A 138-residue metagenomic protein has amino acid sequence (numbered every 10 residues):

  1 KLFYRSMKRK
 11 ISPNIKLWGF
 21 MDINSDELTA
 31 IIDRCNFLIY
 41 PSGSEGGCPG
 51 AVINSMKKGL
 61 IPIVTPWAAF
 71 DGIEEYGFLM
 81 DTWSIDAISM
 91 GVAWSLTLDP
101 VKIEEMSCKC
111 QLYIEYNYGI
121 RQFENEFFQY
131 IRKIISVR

Functional and structural regions predicted by a protein language model:
L2-I23: Nucleotide-activated donor-binding/catalytic signature segment of Leloir-type glycosyltransferases, i.e., the conserved
D26-E27, A87: Short acidic active-site motifs
L28, P49-V52, F70: Short glycine/serine-rich donor-binding loops of glycosyltransferases
A30-G47, L60: Acidic donor-binding loop of glycosyltransferase active sites
V52, L60-V64: Short hydrophobic beta-strand element within catalytic cores of glycosyltransferases and related nucleotide-activated
S55: Donor-sugar nucleotide-binding helix/loop cap in glycosyltransferases
V64, F78-D86, S95-P100: Conserved acidic donor-binding segment of nucleotide-sugar-dependent glycosyltransferases
P100-R132, S136: A charged, aromatic-enriched C-terminal amphipathic alpha-helix characteristic of glycosyltransferases across folds
